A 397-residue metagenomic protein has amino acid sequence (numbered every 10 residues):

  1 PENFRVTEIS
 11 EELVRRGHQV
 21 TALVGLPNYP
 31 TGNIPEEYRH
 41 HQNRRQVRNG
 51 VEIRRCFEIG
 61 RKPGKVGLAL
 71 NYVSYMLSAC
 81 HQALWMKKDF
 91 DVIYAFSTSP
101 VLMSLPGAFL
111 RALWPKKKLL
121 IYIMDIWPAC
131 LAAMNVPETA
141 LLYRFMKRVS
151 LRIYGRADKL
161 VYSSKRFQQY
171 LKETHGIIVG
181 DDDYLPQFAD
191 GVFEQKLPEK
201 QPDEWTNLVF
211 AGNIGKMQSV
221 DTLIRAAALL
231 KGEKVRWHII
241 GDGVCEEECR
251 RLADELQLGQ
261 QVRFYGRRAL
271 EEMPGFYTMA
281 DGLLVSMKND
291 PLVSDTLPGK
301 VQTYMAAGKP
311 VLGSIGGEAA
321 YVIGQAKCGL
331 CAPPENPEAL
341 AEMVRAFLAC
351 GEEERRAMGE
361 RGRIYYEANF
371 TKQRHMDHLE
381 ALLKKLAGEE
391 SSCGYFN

Functional and structural regions predicted by a protein language model:
P1-N49, C393-N397: N-terminal subdomain of nucleotide-sugar transferases
C80, L84, L102, F109-W114 (+1 more regions): Membrane-proximal helix-turn-helix segments that form the acceptor-binding/catalytic region of lipid-linked
R166, L185-F188: Carbohydrate-associated surface elements
K200-Q218, L223-A227, H238: Conserved donor-binding/catalytic core segment of Leloir-type glycosyltransferases
W205, H238-I240, E247-G275: Nucleotide-activated donor-binding/catalytic signature segment of Leloir-type glycosyltransferases, i.e., the conserved
L283-V285, T303-S314: Short hydrophobic beta-strand element within catalytic cores of glycosyltransferases and related nucleotide-activated
A320-A346, E353: Change "using UDP/GDP/dTDP sugars" to "using nucleotide sugars
A339, A346, E353-N369: A short, well-ordered alpha-helix in the C-terminal region of glycosyltransferases
